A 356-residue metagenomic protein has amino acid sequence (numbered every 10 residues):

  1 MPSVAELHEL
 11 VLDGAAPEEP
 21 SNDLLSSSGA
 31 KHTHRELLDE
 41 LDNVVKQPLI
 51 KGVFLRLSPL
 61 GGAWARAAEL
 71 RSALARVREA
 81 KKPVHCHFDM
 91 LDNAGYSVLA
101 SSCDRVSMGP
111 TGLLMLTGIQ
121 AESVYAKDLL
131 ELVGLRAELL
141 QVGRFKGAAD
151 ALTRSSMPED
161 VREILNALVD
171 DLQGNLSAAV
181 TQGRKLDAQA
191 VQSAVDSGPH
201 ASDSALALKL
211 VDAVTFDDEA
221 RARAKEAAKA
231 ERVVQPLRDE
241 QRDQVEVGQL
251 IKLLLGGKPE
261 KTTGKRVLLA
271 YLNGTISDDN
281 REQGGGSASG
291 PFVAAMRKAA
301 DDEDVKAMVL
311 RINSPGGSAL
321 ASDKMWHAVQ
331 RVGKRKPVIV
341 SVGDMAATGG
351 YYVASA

Functional and structural regions predicted by a protein language model:
M1-P199, K225-P337, M345-A356: Small-residue-centered hinge/linker elements
S107-M108, V211-D217: Short acidic-hydrophobic, aromatic-tinged amphipathic segments that line or gate anion-handling sites
P199-D203, V214: Internal gly/pro-rich beta-alpha loop/helix module that stabilizes soluble enzyme cofactors or their anionic handles
D217-E219, R223: Amphipathic alpha-helical
V342: Active-site neighborhood of thiol-dependent amide/isopeptide-bond enzymes
